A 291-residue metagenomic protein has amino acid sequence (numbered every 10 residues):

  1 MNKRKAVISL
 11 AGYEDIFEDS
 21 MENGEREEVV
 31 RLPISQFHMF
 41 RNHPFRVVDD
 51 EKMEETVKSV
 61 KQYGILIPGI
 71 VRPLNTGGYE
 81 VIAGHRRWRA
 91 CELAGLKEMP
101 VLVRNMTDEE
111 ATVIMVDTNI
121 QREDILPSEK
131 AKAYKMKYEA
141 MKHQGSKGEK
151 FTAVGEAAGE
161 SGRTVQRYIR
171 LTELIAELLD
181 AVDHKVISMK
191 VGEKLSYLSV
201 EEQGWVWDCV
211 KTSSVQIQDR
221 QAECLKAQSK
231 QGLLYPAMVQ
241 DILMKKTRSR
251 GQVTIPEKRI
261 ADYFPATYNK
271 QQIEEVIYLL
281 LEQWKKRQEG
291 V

Functional and structural regions predicted by a protein language model:
M1-E22, I260-F264, Y268-K285: Short linear clamp-binding motif
M1-R104, M115-Q121: Short, charged/polar connector segments at secondary-structure boundaries
P33, K132-E139, G162-L279: Amphipathic alpha-helical extensions and coiled-coil-like segments
H43, I65-I67, Q121, Q144 (+2 more regions): Glutamine-centric residue-chemistry signal
F45, R89-L174, Y197: Amphipathic, charge-rich alpha-helical segments that serve as recognition/docking helices
E54, H85, E149, I175-A176: Residue-level marker for well-ordered alpha-helical positions
K61, E92, E156, V182-D183: Short polybasic/polar patches that bind polyanions
K286-V291: Charged, low-complexity intrinsically disordered regulatory/assembly segments
